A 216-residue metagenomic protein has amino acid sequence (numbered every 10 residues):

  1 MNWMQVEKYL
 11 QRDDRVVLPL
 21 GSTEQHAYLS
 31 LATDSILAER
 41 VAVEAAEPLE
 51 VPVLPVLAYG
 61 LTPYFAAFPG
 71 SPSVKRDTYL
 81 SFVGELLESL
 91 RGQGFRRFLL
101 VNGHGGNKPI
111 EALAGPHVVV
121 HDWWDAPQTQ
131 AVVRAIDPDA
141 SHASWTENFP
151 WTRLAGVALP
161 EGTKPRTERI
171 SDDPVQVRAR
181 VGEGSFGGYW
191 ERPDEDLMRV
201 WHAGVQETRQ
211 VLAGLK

Functional and structural regions predicted by a protein language model:
M1-D77, S81-R97, G103-K216: Extended, histidine- and acidic-residue-enriched regions that form the cofactor-binding/catalytic faces
